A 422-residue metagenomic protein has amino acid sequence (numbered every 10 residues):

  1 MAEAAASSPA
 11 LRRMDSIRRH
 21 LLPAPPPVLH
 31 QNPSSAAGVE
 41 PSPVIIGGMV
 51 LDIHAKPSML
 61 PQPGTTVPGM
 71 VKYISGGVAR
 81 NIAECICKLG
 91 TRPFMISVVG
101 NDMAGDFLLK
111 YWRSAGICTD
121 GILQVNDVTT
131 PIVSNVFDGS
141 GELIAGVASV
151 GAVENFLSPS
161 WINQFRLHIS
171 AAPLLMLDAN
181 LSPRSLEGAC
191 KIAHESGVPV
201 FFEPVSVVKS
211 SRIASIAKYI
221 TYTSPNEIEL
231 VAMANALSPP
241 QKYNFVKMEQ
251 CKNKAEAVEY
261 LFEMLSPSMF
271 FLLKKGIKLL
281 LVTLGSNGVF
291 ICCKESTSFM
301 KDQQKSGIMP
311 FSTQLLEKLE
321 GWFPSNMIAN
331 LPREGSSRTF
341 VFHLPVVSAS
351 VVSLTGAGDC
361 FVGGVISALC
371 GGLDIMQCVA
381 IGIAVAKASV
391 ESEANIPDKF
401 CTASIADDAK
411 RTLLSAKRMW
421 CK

Functional and structural regions predicted by a protein language model:
M1-V44, K209-S210, L237-K422: Conserved phosphate-binding/catalytic region of the ribokinase-like
A2-I117, V133, S140, I144-A145 (+4 more regions): Glycine-rich phosphate/adenosyl-contacting loop at the front of the ribokinase-like
V71-K72, I96-N101, C118-T130, V205 (+2 more regions): Beta-strand->loop->alpha-helix junctions that form or flank phosphate-binding loops in nucleotide-handling enzymes
C87-K88, H194, C370: Gly/Ala-rich phosphate-binding loop of Rossmann-like dinucleotide-binding domains, activating on the conserved
L123-V128, V133-A179: Conserved phosphate-binding/catalytic loop of the ribokinase/pfkB sugar-kinase fold
A193-F202: Short beta-strand/loop segments at the ligand-binding rim of alpha/beta enzyme cores
P204-Y219: Short, glycine/polar-rich helix-capping loops at beta-to-alpha or helix-loop-helix junctions that flank or form
I220-L230: Non-cysteine beta-strand/loop elements that form the S-adenosyl-L-methionine
